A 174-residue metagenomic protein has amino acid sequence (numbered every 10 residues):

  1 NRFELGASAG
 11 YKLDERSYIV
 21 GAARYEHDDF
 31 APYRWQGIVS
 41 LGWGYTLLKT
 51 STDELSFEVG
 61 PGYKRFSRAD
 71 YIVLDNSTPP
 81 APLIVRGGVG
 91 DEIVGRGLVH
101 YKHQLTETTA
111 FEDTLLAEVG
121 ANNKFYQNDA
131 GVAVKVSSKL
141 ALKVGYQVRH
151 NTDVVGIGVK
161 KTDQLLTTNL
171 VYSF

Functional and structural regions predicted by a protein language model:
N1, H27-W35, D91, E118-Q127 (+1 more regions): Solvent-exposed loop/turn segments connecting transmembrane beta-strands in outer-membrane beta-barrel proteins
F3-A7, A23, G37-L41, V59 (+3 more regions): Hydrophobic, lipid-facing positions within transmembrane beta-strands of outer-membrane proteins
A7, G21-Y25, L41, F57-R65 (+3 more regions): Transmembrane beta-barrel strands of outer-membrane/channel proteins
S8-A9, G42-L47, R96-H100, T114-L116 (+3 more regions): Outer-membrane beta-barrel architecture
R16-I19, S51-L55, L105-F111, V136-V144: Repeated loop/turn-to-beta-strand initiation elements of outer-membrane beta-barrel proteins
Y25-D29, L47, P61-S67, H103 (+3 more regions): Transmembrane beta-strands of outer-membrane beta-barrel pores
S40, T46, T52-E118: Detector for outer-membrane/organellar transmembrane beta-barrel domains, recognizing the amphipathic beta-strand
V132-K135, T162-F174: Outer-membrane beta-barrel "beta-signal"
